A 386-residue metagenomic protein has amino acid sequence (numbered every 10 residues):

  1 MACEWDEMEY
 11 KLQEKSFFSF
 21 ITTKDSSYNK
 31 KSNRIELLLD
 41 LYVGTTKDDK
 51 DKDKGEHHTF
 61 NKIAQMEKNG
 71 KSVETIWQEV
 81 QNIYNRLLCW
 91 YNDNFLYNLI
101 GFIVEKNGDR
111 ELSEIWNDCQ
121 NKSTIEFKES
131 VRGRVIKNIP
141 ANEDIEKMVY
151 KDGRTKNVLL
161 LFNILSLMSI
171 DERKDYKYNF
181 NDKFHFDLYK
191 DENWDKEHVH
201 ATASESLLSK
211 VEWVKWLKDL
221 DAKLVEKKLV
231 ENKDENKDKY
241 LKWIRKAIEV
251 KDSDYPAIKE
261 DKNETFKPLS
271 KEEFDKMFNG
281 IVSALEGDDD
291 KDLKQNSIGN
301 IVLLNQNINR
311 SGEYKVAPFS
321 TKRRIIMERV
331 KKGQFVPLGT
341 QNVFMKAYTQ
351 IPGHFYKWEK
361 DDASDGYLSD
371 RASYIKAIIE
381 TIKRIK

Functional and structural regions predicted by a protein language model:
M1-K386: Flexible coil/loop and intrinsically disordered segments
